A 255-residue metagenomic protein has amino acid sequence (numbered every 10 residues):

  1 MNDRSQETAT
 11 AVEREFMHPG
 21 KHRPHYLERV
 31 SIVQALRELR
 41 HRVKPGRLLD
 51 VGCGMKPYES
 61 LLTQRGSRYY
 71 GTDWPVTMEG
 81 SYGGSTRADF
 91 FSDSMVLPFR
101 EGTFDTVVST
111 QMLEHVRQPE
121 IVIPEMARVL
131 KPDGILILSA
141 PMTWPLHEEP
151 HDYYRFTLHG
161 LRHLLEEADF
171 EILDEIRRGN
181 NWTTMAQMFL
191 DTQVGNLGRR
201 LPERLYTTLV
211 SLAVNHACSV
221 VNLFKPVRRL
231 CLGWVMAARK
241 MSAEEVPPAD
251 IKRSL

Functional and structural regions predicted by a protein language model:
M1-G102, T106, I123, C231-W234 (+1 more regions): Conserved N-terminal segment of class I S-adenosyl-L-methionine
H22, F91, E120-I121, E125 (+2 more regions): S-adenosyl-L-methionine-dependent methyltransferase catalytic module, highlighting the catalytic core
K44, T63, R117, K131 (+1 more regions): Short conserved AdoMet
V76, V96, E114, W144 (+1 more regions): Active-site micro-motifs of SAM-dependent methyltransferase domains
P98, T103, Q111, G134 (+1 more regions): Conserved functional loop/turn residues at catalytic and ligand-binding sites
P98-R100, R117, T157: GHKL-family ATP-binding catalytic core of two-component histidine kinases
S109-M112, L138: A short beta-strand submotif of the Rossmann-like class I SAM-dependent methyltransferase core that lines
Q111-P119: Di-metal (Zn2+ and/or Mg2+/Mn2+) metal-binding site signature of metallo-dependent hydrolases with the MBL/beta-CASP
